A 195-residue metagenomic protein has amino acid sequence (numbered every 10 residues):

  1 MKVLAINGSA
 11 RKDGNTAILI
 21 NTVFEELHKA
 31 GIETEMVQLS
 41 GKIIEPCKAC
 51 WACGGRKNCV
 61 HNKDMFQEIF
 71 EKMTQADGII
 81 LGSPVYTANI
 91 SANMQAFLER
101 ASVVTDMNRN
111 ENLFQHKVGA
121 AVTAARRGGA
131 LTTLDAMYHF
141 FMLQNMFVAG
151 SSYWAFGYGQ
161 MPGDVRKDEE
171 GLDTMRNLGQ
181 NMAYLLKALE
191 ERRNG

Functional and structural regions predicted by a protein language model:
M1, G8, F24, K29-A30 (+2 more regions): Glycine-rich phosphate/pyrophosphate-binding loop and the adjoining helix
K2-S9, A120-T123: Short beta-strand segments enriched in small/hydrophobic residues
A10-L19: Glycine- and acidic-residue-enriched helix-capping/strand-helix junction motifs
A10-R11, G41, R126: Short, glycine/serine-rich, charged loops/turns that create anion-binding and catalytic segments at active sites
L19-L27, F97, M137: Hydrophobic residues within alpha-helices that form the first helical element adjacent to the glycine-rich loop
E35-Q38, G150: A structural preference for short, hydrophobic beta-strand core positions in alpha/beta folds
L39-N58, Q160-K167: N-terminal beta-loop-helix "entrance" segment that forms/cooperates in small-molecule cofactor or anionic ligand
V60-F147, S152-Y153: Helix-loop-strand module that forms the ligand-binding subsite of alpha/beta enzymes
